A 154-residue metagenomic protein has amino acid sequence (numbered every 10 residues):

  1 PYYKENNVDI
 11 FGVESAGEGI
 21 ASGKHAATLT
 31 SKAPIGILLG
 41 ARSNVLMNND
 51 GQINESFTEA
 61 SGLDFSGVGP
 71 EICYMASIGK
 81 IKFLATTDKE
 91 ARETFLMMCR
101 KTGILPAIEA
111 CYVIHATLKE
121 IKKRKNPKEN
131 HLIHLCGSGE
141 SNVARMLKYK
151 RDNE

Functional and structural regions predicted by a protein language model:
P1, I20-S22, A110-T117, S141-V143: Short glycine/serine/threonine-rich phosphate/pyrophosphate-binding segments that cradle anionic phosphate groups
Y2-E5, E55, Y74-S77, M97-M98 (+2 more regions): Solvent-exposed alpha-helices and their adjacent loops that cap or buttress functional pockets in soluble metabolic
Y2-Y3, F57, Y74, Y112 (+2 more regions): Sequence-level detector for tyrosine residue identity
N7-V13, K24-H25, L118-E154: Catalytic phosphate/nucleotide-handling subdomain of diverse soluble enzymes
G12-I104, K148-E154: Active-site/ligand-binding loops adjacent to catalytic centers
A16, C111, C136: Anionic group-transfer/hydrolysis microenvironments
D88-E93, V113-R124: A short, acidic, amphipathic alpha-helical segment used as a generic capping/interface helix at domain edges
L105-E109: Short glycine/threonine-rich catalytic loop with a Thr-x-Gly-x-Asp
